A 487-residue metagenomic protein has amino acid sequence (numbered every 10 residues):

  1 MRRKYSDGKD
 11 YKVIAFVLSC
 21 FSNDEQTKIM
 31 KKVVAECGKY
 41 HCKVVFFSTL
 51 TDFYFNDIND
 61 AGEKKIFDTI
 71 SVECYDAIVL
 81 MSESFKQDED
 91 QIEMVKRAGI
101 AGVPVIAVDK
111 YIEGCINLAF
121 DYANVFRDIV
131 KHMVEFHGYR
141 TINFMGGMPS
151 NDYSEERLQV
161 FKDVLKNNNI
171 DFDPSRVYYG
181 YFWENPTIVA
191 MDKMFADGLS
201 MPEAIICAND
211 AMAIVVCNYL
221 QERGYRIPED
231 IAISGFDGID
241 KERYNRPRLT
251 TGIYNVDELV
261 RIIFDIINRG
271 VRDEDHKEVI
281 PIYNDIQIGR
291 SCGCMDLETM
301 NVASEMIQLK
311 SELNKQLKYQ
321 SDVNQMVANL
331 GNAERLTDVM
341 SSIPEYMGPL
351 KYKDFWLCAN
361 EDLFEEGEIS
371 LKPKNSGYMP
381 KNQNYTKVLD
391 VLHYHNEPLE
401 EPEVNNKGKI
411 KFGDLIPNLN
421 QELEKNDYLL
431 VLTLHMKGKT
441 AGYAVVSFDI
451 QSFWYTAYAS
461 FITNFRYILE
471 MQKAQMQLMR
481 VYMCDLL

Functional and structural regions predicted by a protein language model:
M1-D57, A61-A333, T337, E345-G348: Bacterial carbohydrate/catabolite-sensing allosteric modules
R269, P398, P402-I416: Soluble sensory domains of the PAS superfamily and closely related sensory modules
S311-Y319, Q477-L487: Short, charged amphipathic alpha-helical "coupling" segments at sensory-output junctions in signaling proteins
N332-K374: Helix-loop-beta substructure at the N-terminus of cytosolic sensory domains that couple signal/ligand detection
L357-V404: GAF sensory/regulatory domain recognition with acknowledged cross-activation on helical regulatory dimers
P417-H435, V445: A short, aliphatic-rich beta-strand micro-motif
L434-A444, Y455-Y458: Short hydrophobic/glycine-rich mini-motifs in sensory/regulatory modules that couple input to downstream signaling
I450-E470, Q477-C484: Amphipathic alpha-helical "output/dimerization" segments
